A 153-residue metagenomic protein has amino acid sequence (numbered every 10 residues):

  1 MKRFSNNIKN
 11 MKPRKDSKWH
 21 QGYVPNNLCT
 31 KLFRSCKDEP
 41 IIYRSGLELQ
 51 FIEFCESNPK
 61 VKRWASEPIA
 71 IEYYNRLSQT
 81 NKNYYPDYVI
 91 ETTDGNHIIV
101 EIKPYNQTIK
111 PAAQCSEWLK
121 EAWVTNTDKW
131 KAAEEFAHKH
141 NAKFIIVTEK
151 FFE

Functional and structural regions predicted by a protein language model:
M1-E153: Electrostatic, structured charged patches in enzyme active sites and in nucleic-acid/phosphate-binding
